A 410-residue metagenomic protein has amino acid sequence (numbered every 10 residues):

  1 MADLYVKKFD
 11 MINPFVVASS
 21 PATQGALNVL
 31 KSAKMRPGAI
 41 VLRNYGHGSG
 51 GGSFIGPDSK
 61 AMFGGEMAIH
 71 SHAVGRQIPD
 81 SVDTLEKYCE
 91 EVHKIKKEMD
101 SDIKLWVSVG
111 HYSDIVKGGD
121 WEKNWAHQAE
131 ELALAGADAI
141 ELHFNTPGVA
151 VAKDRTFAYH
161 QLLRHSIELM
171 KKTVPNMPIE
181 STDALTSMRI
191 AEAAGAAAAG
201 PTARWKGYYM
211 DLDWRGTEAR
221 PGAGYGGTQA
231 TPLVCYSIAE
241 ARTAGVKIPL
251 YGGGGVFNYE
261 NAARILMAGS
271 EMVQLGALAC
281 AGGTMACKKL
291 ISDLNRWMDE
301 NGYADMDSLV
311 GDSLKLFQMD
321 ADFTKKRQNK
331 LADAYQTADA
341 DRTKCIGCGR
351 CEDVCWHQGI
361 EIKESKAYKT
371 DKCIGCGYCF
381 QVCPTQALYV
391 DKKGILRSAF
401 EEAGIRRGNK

Functional and structural regions predicted by a protein language model:
A2-Y5, G25-M99: Glycine-rich, positively charged N-terminal anion/phosphate-binding segment
S20-A22, V107-V116, S181-R189, I248-E260 (+1 more regions): Glycine-rich beta-to-alpha transition loops that act as phosphate-gripper elements at the mouths of alpha/beta enzyme
L27-S32, D120-L134, L185-A194, E240-V246 (+1 more regions): Catalytic cores of alpha/beta
L42-G48, A139-G148, A198-Y208, G255-K289 (+2 more regions): Glycine-rich phosphate-binding active-site loops on the catalytic face of alpha/beta enzymes
S49-H70, G207-G227, L278-Y303, A399-N409: C-terminal helical cap(s) of enzyme catalytic domains, especially alpha/beta-barrels
G65-Q161: Active-site beta->alpha loop and helix N-cap motifs at the rims of alpha/beta catalytic domains
P79, L142-L163, A191-V246: Glycine/Thr-rich beta-alpha phosphate-binding loop at enzyme active sites
R350-K366, Y378-I395: Iron-sulfur cluster-binding cysteine motifs and their immediate structural context in ferredoxin-like electron-transfer
